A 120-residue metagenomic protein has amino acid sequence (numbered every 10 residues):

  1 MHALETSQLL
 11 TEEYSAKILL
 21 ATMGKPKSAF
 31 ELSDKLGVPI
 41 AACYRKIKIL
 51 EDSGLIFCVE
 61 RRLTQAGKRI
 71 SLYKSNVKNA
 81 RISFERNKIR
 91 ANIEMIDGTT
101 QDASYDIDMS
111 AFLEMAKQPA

Functional and structural regions predicted by a protein language model:
A3-E13, S28, V59-F84: Short, cationic-aromatic polyanion-contact patches
I18, E31-G37, L50: A short acidic, leucine-rich amphipathic alpha-helix
L19-K25: Short helix-to-turn junction characteristic of helix-turn-helix DNA-binding domains, especially the helix
G54-L55: Glycine-centered, phosphate/nucleic-acid-interacting loop/turn motifs that mediate DNA/RNA or nucleotide
V77-A120: Amphipathic alpha-helical dimerization/coiled-coil segments that flank or bridge DNA-binding/regulatory modules
